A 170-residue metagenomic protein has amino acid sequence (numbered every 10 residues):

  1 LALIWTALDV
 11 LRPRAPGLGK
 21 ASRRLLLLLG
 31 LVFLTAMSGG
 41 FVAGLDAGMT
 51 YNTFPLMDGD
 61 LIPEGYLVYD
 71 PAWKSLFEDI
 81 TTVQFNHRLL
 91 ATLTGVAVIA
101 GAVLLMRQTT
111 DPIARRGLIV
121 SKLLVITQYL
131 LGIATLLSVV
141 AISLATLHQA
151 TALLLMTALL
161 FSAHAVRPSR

Functional and structural regions predicted by a protein language model:
L1-R170: Polytopic transmembrane helical bundles with strong interfacial aromatic enrichment
